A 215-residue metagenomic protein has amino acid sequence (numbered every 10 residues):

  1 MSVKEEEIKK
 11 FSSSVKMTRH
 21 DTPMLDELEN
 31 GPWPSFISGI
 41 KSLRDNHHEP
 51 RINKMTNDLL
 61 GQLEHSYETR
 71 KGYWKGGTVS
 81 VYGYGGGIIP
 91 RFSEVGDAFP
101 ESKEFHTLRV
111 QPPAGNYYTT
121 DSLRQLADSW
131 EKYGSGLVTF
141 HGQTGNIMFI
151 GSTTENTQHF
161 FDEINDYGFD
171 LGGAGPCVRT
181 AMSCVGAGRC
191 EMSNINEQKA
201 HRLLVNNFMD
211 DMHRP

Functional and structural regions predicted by a protein language model:
M1-E94: Charge-rich, low-complexity segments
S2, E6, D26, K41 (+3 more regions): Small-residue-enriched alpha-helical segments and adjacent helix-cap loops that form tight helix-helix packing
I89-F105, Y133-G136: N-terminal glycine-rich anion-binding loops that anchor highly charged ligand groups
